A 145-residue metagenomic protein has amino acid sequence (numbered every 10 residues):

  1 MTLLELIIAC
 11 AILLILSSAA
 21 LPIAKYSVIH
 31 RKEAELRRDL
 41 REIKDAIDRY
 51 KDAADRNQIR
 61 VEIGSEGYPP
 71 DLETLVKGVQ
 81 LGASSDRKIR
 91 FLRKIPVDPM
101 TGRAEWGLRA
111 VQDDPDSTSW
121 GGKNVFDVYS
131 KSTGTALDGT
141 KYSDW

Functional and structural regions predicted by a protein language model:
T2: Active-site-proximal cofactor/substrate-binding loop regions of enzyme domains
I7-P22: Alpha-helical hydrophobic helix detector
L16-A19, S27, R31: Residue-level signal for short amphipathic helical patches enriched in basic/charged and nearby hydrophobic residues
A24-S27, R37-D55: N-terminal alpha-helical signal peptides/signal-anchor transmembrane segments
V28-R31, E35, I63: A structural signal for alpha-helical segments
E35, E42, P70-T74: Extracytoplasmic/secreted proteins, especially bacterial periplasmic and envelope-associated proteins
D48-W145: Low-complexity, acidic interaction segments enriched in glycine
